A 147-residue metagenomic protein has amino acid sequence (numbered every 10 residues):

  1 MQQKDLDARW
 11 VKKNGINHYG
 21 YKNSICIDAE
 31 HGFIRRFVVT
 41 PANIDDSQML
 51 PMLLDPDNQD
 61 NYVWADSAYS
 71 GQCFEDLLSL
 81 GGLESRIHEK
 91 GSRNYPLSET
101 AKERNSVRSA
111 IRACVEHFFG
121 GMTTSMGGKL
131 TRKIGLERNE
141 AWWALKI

Functional and structural regions predicted by a protein language model:
M1-G82, H88, A144-L145: Polybasic low-complexity intrinsically disordered regions
N17, K22, C73, L83 (+4 more regions): Compositionally biased, intrinsically disordered low-complexity regions
I44, G82, S98-T100, R132: Residue-level signature of transmembrane alpha-helix interfaces in integral membrane proteins
Q48, C73, N94-A101: Short, charged, surface-exposed secondary-structure boundary motifs
Y69, E89-G91, F119, T123-S125: A broadly conserved detector of short glycine/acidic/proline-rich loop/turn motifs that flank catalytic sites and bind
L83-E99: RNase H-like polynucleotidyl transferase catalytic core
E103-I147: Basic, amphipathic alpha-helical segments enriched in Lys/Arg and hydrophobic/aromatic residues
